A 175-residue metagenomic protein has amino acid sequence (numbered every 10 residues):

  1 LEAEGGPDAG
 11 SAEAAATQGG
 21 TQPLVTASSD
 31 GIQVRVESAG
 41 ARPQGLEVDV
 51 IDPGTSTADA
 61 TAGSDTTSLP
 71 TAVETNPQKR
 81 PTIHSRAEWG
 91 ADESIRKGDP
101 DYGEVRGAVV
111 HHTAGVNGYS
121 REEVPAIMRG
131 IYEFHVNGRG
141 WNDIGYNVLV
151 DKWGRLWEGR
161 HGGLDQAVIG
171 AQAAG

Functional and structural regions predicted by a protein language model:
L1-E4, A60, D99-G103: Extracellular cell-wall/glycan-interacting regions and their flexible linkers
E2-Q44: Beta-sandwich interaction modules
E4, A39, P53, T113-G115 (+1 more regions): Generic structural motif
P7-E13, S56-D59, V168: Short, surface-exposed linear segments at secondary-structure transitions and domain or protein termini
S28-Q33, E37-I95: Exposed low-complexity, polar/acidic, P/S/T/G-rich flexible segments that act as propeptides, protease-susceptible
T67-Y102, G107-V109, T113-G175: Active-site-adjacent loop/helix surface patches within enzyme catalytic domains that shape the substrate-binding cleft
